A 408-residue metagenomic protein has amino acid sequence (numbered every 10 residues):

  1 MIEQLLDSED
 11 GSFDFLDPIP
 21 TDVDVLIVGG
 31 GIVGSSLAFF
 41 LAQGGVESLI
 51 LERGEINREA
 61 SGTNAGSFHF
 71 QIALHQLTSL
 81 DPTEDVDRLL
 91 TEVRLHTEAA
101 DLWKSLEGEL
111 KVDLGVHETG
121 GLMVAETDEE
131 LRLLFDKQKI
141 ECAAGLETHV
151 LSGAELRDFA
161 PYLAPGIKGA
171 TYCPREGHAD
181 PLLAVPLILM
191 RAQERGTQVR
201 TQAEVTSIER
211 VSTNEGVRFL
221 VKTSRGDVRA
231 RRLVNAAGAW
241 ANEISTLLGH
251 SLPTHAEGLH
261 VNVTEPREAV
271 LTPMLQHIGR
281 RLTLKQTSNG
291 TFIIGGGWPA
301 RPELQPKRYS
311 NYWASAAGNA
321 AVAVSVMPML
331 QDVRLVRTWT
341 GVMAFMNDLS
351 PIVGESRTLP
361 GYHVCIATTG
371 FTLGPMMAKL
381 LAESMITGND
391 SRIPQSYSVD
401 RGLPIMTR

Functional and structural regions predicted by a protein language model:
M1-V25, Q43: Extreme N-terminal leader/targeting segments of oxidoreductases
P20, V112-M123, K137, C142-A144 (+4 more regions): Helix-loop-beta segment of a Rossmann-like dinucleotide-binding subdomain
Q43-N64: Glycine-rich FAD pyrophosphate-binding loop
N57-R58, D227-T272: Central helical "cap/lid" subdomain
S67-E155, R281: Dinucleotide-binding Rossmann-like beta1-alpha1 core, especially the glycine-rich loop that anchors the ADP
T171-R231: Helical element adjacent to the flavin cofactor pocket in flavoenzyme catalytic cores
E268-P360: Active-site lid/adjacent beta-loop-alpha segment flanking the redox-cofactor pocket in flavoenzymes
V324-R408: C-terminal catalytic lobe of FAD-dependent flavoproteins
